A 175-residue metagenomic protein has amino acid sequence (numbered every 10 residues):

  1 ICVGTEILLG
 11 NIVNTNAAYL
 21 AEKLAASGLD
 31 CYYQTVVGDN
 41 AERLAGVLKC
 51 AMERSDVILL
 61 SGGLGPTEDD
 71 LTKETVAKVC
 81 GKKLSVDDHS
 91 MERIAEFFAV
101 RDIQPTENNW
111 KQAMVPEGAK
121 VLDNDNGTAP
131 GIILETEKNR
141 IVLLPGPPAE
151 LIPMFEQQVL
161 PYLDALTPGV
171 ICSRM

Functional and structural regions predicted by a protein language model:
I1-Q34: Glycine-rich phosphate/diphosphate-binding loop of Rossmann-like nucleotide-binding domains
V3-T5, L60-E68, P145-G146: Glycine-rich beta-strand-to-loop/alpha-helix junction loops that act as flexible
Y33-R43: Short beta->alpha junction loops
R43, D70-T167: Proline/glycine-rich low-complexity loops and linkers
S55: An anion/phosphate-binding loop that grips the pyrophosphate of nucleotide cofactors and donors
T167-M175: Short glycine-/aliphatic-rich beta-strand segments at the starts of folded cytosolic domains
